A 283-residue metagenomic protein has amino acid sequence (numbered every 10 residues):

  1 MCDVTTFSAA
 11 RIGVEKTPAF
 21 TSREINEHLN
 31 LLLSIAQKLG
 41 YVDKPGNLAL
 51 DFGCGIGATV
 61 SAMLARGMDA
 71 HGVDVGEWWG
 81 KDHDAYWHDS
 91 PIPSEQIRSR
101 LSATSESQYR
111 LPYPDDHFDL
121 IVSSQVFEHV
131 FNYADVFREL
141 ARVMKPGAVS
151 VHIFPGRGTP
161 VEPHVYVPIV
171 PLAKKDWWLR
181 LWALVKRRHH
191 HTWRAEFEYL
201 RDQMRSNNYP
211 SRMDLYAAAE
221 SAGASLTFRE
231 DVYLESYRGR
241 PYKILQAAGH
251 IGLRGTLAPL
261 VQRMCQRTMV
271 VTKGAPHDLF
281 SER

Functional and structural regions predicted by a protein language model:
M1-P114, L120, L260-R283: Conserved N-terminal segment of class I S-adenosyl-L-methionine
V60-S61, D82, N132-Y133, V161-P163: Short glycine-/acidic-enriched loop or helix-start segments at secondary-structure transitions that form or flank
S61-L64, F137-A141: A structural alpha-helix within SAM-dependent methyltransferase catalytic domains
P114-D115, N132: Acidic/polar helix N-cap motif
L120-F131: A short SAM/SAH-binding and catalytic strip from SAM-dependent methyltransferases
A134-D135, E139, V149-F280: S-adenosyl-L-methionine-dependent methyltransferase catalytic module, highlighting the catalytic core
